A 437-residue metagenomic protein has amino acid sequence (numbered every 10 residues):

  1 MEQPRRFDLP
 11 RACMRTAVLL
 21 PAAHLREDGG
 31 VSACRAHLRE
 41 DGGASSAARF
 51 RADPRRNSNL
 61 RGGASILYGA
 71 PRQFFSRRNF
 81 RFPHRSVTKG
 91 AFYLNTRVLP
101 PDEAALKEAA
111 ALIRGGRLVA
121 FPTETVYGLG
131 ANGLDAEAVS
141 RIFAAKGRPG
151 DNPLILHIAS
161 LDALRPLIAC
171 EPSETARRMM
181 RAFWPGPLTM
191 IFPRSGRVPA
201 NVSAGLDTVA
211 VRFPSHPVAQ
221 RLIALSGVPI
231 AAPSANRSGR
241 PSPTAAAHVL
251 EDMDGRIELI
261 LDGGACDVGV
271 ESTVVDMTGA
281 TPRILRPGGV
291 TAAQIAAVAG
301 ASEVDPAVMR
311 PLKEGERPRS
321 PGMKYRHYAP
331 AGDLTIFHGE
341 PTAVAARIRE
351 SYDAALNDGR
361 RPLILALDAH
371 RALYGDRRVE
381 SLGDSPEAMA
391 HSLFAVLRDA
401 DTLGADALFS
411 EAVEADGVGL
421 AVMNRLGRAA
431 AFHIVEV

Functional and structural regions predicted by a protein language model:
R5: Pore-lining transmembrane helices
D8, V18, A23-G29, H37-G43 (+4 more regions): Asp/Glu-rich intrinsically disordered low-complexity tracts
S32, S45-S46, S58, S65 (+2 more regions): Serine residues within intrinsically disordered or low-complexity segments
N59, I66-Y68, Q73, R81-G90: Short, positively charged and aromatic/hydrophobic N-terminal segments
L67, R78, T88-V437: Active-site-adjacent structural elements in enzyme catalytic cores
